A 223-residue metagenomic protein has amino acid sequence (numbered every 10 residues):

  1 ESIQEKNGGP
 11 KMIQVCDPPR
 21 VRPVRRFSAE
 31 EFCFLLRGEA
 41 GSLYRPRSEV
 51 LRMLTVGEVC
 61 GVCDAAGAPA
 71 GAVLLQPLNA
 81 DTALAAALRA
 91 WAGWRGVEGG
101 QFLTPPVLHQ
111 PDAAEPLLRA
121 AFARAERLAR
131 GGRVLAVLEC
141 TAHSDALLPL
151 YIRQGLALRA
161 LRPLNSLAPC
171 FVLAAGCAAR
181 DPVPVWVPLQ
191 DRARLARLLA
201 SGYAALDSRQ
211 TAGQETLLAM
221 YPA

Functional and structural regions predicted by a protein language model:
K6-E49, L54-D64, A68-A70, P182-W186: Short amphipathic alpha-helix that is part of the acyltransferase structural core
V50-G61, A65-A66, G71, Q76-A83 (+2 more regions): A short helix-loop-beta-strand connector motif used in the catalytic cores of GNAT acetyltransferases and, in some
A68-V107: Conserved acyl-donor/pantetheine-binding loop and adjacent beta-alpha core of acyl/acetyltransferases and related
G100, R127-A142: Conserved GNAT acetyl-CoA-binding A-motif
L108-R127, R153: Conserved acetyl-CoA-binding loop-helix of GNAT-fold acetyltransferases
A136-L148, V187-Q190: Conserved beta-strand-loop-alpha-helix junction that forms the acyl-donor binding cleft
E139-C140, I152-F171, A204-A212: Conserved catalytic-core motifs of GNAT/GCN5-like acyltransferases
L164-P188, Q214-A223: C-terminal "cap" of GNAT-fold acetyltransferases
